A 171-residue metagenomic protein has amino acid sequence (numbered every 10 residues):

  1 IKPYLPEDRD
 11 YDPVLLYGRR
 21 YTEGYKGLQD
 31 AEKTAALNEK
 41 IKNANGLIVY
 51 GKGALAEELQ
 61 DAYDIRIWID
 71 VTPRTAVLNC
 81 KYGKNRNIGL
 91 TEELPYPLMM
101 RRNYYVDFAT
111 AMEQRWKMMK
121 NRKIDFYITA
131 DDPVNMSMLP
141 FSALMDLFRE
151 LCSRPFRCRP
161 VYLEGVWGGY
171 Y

Functional and structural regions predicted by a protein language model:
I1-G46: ATP-dependent small-molecule kinase phosphotransfer cores that center on conserved nucleotide phosphate-binding segments
Y4, K40, N79, M118-M119: Residues that form generic nucleotide/phosphate-binding pockets
D12, G46, R66, A143-L144: Functionally constrained cores in energy, signaling, and assembly domains
R20, K26-Q29, I48-L55, W167-Y170: Compositionally biased, intrinsically disordered low-complexity regions
A31-G89: ATP-dependent NMP and nucleoside kinases share a basic, alpha-helical "lid"
T72-A76, L90-P95, L151-P155: Glycine-rich loops and low-complexity Gly/Arg-rich segments that provide flexible linkers or classic glycine-based
K81-R86, N103-Y171: NTP-dependent small-molecule kinase module
L94-Y105: Conserved segment of the helicase C-terminal RecA-like domain
